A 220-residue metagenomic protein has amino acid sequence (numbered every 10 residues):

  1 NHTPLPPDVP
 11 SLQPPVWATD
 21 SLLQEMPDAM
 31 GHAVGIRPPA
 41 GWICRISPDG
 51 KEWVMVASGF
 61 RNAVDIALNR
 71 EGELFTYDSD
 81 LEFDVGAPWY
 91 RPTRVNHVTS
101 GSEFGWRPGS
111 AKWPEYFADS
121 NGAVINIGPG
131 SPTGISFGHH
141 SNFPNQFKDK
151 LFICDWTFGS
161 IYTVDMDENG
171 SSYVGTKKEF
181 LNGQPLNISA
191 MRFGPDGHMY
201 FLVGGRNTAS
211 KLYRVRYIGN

Functional and structural regions predicted by a protein language model:
N1-N220: Beta-propeller domains with acidic blade repeats across secreted/periplasmic ectodomains and cytosolic WD/CNH propellers
